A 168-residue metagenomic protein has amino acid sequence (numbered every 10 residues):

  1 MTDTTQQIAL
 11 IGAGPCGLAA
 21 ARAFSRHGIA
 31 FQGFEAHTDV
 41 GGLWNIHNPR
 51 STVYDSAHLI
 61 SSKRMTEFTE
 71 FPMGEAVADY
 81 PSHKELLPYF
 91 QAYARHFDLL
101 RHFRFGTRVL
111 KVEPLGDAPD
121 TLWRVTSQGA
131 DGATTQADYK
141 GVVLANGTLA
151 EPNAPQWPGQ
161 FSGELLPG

Functional and structural regions predicted by a protein language model:
T4-Q6, D131-G141: Core beta-strand elements of the Rossmann-like FAD/NAD(P) dinucleotide-binding domain in flavoenzyme oxidoreductases
Q6-G33: N-terminal Rossmann-like FAD-binding beta1-loop-alpha1 element of flavoenzymes
I11, V109, A137-L149: Short hydrophobic core segments
A36-T38, L43-A92: Glycine-rich active-site loop/strand segments that organize a redox cofactor
A76, S82-L86, L144-G168: Glycine-rich dinucleotide-binding loop and its adjacent helix/turn
L87-F103: Helical element adjacent to the flavin cofactor pocket in flavoenzyme catalytic cores
F105-L122: A conserved short coil-to-beta-strand element within the FAD-binding core of flavoproteins
R124-Q128: Short beta-strand segments that buttress and anchor functional surface loops
